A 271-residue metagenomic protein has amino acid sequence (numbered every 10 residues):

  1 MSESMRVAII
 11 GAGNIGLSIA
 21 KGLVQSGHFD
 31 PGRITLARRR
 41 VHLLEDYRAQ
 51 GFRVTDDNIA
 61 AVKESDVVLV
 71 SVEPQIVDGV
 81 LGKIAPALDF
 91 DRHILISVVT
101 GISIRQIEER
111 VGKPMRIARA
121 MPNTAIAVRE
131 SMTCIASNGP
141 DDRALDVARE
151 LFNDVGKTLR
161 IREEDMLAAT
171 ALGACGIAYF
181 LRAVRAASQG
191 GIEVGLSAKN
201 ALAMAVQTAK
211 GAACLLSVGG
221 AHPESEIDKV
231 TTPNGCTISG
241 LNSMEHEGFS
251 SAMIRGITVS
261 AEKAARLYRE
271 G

Functional and structural regions predicted by a protein language model:
M1-D56, A60-E64, E130, I192-V194: NAD(P)+-binding Rossmann beta1-loop-alpha1 motif at the extreme N-terminus of oxidoreductases
S2-E3, V206-G271: NAD(P)-dependent Rossmann-like dehydrogenase/reductase catalytic/cofactor-binding core
I19, V41-L43, Q50, N58-I135: Rossmann-like NAD(P)(H) cofactor-binding subdomain of soluble oxidoreductases
D30-R33, D91-H93, R116, K199: Short acidic capping loops at alpha-helix termini that bridge into adjacent secondary structure
I34, A61, S197-A205, E226 (+1 more regions): Small-residue helix-packing motif on alpha-helices
Q106, R110-R116, M132-A168, Y179-G220: Internal alpha-helical scaffold of NAD(P)-dependent oxidoreductase catalytic cores
M121-I126, T170-F180: Glycine/serine-rich anion-binding loops at beta->alpha junctions that coordinate negatively charged ligand groups
